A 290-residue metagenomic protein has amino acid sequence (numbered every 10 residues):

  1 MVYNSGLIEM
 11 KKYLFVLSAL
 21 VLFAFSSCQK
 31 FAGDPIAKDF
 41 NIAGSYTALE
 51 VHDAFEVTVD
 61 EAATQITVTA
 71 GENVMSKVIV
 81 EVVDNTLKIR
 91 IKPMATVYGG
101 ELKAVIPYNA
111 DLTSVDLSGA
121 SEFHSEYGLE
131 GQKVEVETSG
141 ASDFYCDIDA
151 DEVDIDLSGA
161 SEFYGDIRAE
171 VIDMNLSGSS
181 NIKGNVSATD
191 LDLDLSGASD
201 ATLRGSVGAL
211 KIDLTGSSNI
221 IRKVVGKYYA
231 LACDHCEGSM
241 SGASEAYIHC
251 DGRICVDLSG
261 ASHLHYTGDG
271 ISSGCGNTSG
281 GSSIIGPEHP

Functional and structural regions predicted by a protein language model:
M1-S26: Sec-dependent bacterial lipoprotein signal peptides
Y3-G6, C28-E137, Y145-D156, Y164-D173 (+4 more regions): Acidic (Asp/Glu) and glycine-rich low-complexity loops/linkers that are typically intrinsically disordered
D53, G178, G197, G216 (+3 more regions): One face of beta-strands
F55, S121, S142, S161 (+6 more regions): Serine/threonine-enriched low-complexity regions in disordered or flexible coil/loop segments
L157-S206: Histidine/lysine/aspartate-rich catalytic loop segments that bind and position anionic ligands
G205-D251: Glycine/small-residue-rich hydrophobic helix-like segments
I254-D257, S272: Assembly-interface segments of oligomeric complexes
